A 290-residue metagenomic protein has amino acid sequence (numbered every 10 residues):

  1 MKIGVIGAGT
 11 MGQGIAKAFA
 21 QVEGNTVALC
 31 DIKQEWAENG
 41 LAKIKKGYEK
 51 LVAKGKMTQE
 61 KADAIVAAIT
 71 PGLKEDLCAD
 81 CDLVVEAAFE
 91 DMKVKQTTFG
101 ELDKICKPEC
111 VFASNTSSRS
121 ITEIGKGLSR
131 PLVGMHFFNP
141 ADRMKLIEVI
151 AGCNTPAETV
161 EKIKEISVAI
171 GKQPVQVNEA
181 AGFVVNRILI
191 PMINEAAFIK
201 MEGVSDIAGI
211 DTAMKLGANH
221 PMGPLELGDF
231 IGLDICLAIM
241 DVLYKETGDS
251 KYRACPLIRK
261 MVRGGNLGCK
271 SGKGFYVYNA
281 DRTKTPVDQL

Functional and structural regions predicted by a protein language model:
M1-K50, K54: NAD(P)+-binding Rossmann beta1-loop-alpha1 motif at the extreme N-terminus of oxidoreductases
T10, E35-W36, K50-F112, R119: Rossmann-like NAD(P)-binding element
E23-G24, A157-E161, V168-E179, M201-E202 (+1 more regions): NAD(P)-dependent Rossmann-like dehydrogenase/reductase catalytic/cofactor-binding core
G24-N25, A79, P140-V149, P221-M222 (+1 more regions): Acidic/polar active-site rim loop that often engages polyanionic ligands
V111-N178, F183-R187: Rossmann-fold dinucleotide-binding core
